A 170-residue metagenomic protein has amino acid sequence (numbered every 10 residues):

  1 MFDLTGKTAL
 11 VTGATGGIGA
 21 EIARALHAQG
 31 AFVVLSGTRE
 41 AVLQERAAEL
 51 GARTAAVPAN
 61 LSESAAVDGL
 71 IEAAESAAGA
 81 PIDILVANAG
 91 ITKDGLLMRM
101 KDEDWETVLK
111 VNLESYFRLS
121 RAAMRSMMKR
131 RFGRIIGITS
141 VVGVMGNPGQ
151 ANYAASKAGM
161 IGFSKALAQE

Functional and structural regions predicted by a protein language model:
T8, T15-G16: Conserved glycine-rich cofactor-binding loop
Q29-E45: Conserved glycine-rich Rossmann-like NAD(P)H-binding loop of the short-chain dehydrogenase/reductase
L96-L97, D104-L109: Substrate-binding pocket helix/loop in short-chain dehydrogenase/reductase
M98, M145-A151: Active-site loop immediately N-terminal to the catalytic Tyr-X3-Lys motif of short-chain dehydrogenase/reductase
S120, S156, S164: Active-site helix of classical SDR
R125, Q169-E170: Alpha-helical segment proximal to the catalytic Tyr-Lys
S140: Residue(s) in the substrate-gating loop at a strand-loop-helix junction that position the organic substrate next
